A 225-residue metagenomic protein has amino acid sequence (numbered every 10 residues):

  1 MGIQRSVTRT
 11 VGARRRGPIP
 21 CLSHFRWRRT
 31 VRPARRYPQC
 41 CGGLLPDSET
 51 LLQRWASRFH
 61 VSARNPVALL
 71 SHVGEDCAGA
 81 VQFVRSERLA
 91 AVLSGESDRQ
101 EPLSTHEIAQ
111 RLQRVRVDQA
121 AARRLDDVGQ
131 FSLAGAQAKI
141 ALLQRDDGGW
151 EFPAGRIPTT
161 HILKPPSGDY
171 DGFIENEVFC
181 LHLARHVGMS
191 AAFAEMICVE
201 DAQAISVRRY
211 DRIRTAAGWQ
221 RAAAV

Functional and structural regions predicted by a protein language model:
M1-V225: Phosphate/dinucleotide-binding and metal-coordinating scaffold of catalytic cores in nucleotide-dependent enzymes
